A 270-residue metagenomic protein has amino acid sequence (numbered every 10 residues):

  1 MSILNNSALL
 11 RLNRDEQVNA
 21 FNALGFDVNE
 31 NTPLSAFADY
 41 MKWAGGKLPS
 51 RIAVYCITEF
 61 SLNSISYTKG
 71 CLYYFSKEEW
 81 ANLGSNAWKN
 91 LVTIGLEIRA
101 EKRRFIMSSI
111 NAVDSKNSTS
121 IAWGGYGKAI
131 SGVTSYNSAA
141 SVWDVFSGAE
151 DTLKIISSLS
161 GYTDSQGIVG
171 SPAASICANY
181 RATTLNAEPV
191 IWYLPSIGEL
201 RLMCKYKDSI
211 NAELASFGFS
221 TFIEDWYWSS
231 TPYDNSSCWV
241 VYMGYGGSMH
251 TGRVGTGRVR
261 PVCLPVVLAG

Functional and structural regions predicted by a protein language model:
M1-R51: Surface-exposed receptor/substrate recognition regions of extracellular proteins
L9, S165-V169, P195: Extracytoplasmic/periplasmic, Sec-exported soluble proteins
D15-G25, R103-I110, I191, I197 (+1 more regions): Extracellular/lumenal glycan-associated surfaces
N19, A23, D39, W43 (+5 more regions): Charged/polar, solvent-exposed surface patches and flexible loops
P33-A36, P195, E199: Short, conserved alpha-helical segments within structured domains
G46-E188, R253, P261-G270: Short, compositionally biased
G170, N179-Y180, I197-G270: C-terminal, surface-exposed recognition/capping segments
